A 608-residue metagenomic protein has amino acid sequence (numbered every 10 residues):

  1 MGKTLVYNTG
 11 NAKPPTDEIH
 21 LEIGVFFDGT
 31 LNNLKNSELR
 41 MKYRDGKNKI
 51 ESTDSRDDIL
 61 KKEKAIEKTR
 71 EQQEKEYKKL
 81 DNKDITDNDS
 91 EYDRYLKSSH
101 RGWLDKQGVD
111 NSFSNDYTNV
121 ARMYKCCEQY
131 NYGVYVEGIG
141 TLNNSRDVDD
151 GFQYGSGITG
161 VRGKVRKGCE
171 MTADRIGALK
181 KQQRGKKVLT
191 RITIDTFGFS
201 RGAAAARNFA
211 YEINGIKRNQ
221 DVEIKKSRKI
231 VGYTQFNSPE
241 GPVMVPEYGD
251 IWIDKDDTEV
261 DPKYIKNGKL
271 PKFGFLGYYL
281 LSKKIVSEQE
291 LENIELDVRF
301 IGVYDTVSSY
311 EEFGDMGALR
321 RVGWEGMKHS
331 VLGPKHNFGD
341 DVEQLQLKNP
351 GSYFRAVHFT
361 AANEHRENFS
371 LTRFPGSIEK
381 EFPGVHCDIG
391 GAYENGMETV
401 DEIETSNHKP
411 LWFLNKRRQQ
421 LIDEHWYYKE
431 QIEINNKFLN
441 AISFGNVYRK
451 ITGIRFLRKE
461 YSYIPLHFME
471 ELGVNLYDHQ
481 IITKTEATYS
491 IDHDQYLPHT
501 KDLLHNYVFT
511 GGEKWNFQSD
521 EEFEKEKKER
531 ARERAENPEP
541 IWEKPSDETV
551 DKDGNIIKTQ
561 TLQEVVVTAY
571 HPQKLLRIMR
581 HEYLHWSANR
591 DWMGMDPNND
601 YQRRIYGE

Functional and structural regions predicted by a protein language model:
M1-E608: Active-site- or binding-pocket-proximal scaffold segments within functional domains
